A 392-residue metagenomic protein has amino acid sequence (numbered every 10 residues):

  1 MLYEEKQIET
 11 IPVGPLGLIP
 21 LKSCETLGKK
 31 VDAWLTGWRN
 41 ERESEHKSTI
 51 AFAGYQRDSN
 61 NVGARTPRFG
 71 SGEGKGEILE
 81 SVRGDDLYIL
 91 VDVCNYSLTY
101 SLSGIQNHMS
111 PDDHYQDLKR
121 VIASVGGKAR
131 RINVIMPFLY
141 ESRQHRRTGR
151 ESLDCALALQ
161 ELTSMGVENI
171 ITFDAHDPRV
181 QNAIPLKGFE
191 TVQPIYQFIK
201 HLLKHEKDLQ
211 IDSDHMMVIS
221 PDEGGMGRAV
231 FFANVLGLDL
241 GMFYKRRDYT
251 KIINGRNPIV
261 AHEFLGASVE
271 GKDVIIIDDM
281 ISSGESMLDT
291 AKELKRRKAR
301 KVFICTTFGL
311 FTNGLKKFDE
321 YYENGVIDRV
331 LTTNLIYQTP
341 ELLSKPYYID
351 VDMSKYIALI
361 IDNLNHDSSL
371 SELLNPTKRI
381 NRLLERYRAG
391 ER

Functional and structural regions predicted by a protein language model:
M1-R392: PRPP-associated nucleotide enzymes
